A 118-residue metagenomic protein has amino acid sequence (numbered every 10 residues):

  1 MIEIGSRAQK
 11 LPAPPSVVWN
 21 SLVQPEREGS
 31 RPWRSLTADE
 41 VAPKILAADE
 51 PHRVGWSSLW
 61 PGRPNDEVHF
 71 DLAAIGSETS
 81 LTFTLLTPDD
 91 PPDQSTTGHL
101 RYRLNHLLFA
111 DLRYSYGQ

Functional and structural regions predicted by a protein language model:
M1-S35: Hydrophobic ligand-binding cavity/cleft-lining segments
I4-S6, D39-A42, P64-H69: Short, surface-exposed coil-to-beta transition loops
P12-S16, L46-P51, D71-S80: A short, structured loop/turn motif at beta-sheet edges
A13, E40, R103-L107: Generic recognition of short, well-ordered alpha-helical interface segments
V18-L22, E28, I45, W56 (+3 more regions): Hydrophobic pocket/interface hotspot
W33, V54-P61: Short beta-strand segments that buttress and anchor functional surface loops
A38-A42, A47-S57: Ser/Thr-rich, low-complexity intrinsically disordered terminal regions
W60-Q118: Beta-strand/loop substructures that line and gate deep hydrophobic ligand-binding cavities in soluble
